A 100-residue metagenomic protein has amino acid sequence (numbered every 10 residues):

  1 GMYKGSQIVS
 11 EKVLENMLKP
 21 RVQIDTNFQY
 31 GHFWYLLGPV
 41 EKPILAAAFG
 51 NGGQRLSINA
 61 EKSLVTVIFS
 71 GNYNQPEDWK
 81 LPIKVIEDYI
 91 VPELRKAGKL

Functional and structural regions predicted by a protein language model:
G1-V9: Bacterial peptidoglycan biogenesis and beta-lactam-recognition machinery
Y3-K4, Q23, L100: A general structural signal for well-ordered secondary-structure junctions
I8-N16: Beta-strand segments within the central parallel beta-sheet cores of soluble alpha/beta enzyme folds
V9, T26, L81-P82: Short acidic-hydrophobic sequence patches enriched in Asp/Glu that either
E15-V67: Active-site Gly/Thr loop motif
A48-L100: Structured C-terminal helix/loop/strand segments within mature extracytoplasmic catalytic/sensor domains
